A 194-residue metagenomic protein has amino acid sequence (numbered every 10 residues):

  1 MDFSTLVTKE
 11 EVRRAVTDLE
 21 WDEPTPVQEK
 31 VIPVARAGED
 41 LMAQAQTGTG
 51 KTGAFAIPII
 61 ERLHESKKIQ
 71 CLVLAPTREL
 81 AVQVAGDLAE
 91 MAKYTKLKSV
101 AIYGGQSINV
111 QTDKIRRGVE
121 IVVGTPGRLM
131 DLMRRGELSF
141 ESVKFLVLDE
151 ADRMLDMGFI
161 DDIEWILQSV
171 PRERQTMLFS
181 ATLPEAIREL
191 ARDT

Functional and structural regions predicted by a protein language model:
M1-Q44, D149: Conserved pre-motif I regulatory segment
T5, E11-W21, K67-R134, S142-F145 (+1 more regions): Conserved nucleic-acid-binding Ia/Ib motif block in the N-terminal RecA-like helicase ATPase lobe
E23, P33-V34, L63, D113-K114 (+2 more regions): Replace "in large, NTP-powered and nucleic-acid-processing enzymes" with "in large, NTP-powered factors and other
E29-L41, K51-S66, E79-V82, G86-M91 (+3 more regions): Walker A/P-loop NTP-binding motif
M42-Q44, L72, M177: Short hydrophobic/aromatic beta-strand immediately N-terminal to the Walker A/P-loop
A45-T49: The conserved Walker
S139-L148, D152-T194: Post-DEXD/H (motif II) to motif III coupling segment of the RecA-like Helicase ATP-binding lobe
